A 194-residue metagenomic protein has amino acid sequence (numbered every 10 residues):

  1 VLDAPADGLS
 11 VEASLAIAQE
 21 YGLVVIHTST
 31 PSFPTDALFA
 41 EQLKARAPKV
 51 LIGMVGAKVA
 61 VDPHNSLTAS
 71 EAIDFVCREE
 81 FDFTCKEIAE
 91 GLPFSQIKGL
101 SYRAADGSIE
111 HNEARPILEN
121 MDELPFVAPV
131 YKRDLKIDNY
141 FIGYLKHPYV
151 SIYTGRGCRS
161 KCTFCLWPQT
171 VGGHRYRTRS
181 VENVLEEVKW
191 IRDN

Functional and structural regions predicted by a protein language model:
L2, S10, M121, F126-K132 (+1 more regions): General structural signal for secondary-structure boundaries
L2-N120: Glycine-rich beta-alpha loop elements in corrinoid/cobalamin-binding modules across cobalamin-dependent enzymes
H64, A114, D122-P129, K136: Short capping/connector residues at structural and topological boundaries
L100, L124, V184: Conserved, mostly hydrophobic/aromatic
V127-N194: Radical SAM [4Fe-4S] cluster-binding motif and immediate context
